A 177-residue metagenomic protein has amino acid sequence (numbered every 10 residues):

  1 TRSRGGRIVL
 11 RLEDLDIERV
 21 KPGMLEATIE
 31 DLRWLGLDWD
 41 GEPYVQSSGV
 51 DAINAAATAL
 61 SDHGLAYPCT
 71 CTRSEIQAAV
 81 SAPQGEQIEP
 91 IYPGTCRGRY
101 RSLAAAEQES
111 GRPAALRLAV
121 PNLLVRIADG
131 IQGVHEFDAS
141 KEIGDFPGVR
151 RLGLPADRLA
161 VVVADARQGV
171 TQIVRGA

Functional and structural regions predicted by a protein language model:
T1-G85, A177: N-terminal Rossmann-like or analogous alpha/beta NTP/dinucleotide-binding catalytic cores that position adenine
S74-A177: Active-site cores that bind ATP or allylic diphosphates and position pyrophosphate for catalysis
